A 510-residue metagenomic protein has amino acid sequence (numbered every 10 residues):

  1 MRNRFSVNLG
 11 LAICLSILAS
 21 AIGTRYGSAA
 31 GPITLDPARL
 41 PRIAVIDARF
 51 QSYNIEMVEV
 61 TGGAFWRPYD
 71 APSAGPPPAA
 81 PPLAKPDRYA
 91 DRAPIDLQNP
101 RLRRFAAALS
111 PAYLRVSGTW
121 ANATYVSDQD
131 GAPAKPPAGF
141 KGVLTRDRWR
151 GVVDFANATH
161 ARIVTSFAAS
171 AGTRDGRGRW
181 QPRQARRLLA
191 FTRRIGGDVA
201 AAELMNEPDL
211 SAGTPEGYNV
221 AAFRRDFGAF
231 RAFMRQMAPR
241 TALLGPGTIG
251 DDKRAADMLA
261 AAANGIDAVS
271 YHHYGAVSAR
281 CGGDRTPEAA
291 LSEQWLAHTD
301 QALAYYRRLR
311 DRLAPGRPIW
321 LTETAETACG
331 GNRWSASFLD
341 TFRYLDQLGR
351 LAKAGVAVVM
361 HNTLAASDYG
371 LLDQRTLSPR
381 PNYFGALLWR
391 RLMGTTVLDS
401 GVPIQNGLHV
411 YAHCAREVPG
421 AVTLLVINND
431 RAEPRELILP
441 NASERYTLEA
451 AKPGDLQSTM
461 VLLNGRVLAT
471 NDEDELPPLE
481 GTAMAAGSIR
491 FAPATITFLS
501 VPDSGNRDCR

Functional and structural regions predicted by a protein language model:
R2-A12: Bacterial N-terminal signal peptides that target proteins for export
V7-L9, A30, W120, V277: Intrinsically disordered, low-complexity segments enriched in polar/charged small residues
G10-A21: Bacterial N-terminal signal peptides
G23-L204, P208-A268, A304-R307, D311-T322 (+3 more regions): Non-catalytic accessory regions flanking glycosidase/transglycosidase catalytic cores in CAZymes
A201, S278-G283, T324-A325: Active-site-adjacent bridging/hinge elements
P208, A212-Y218, P246, H272-L303: Substrate-binding/catalytic cleft of secreted carbohydrate-active enzymes, primarily glycoside hydrolases
